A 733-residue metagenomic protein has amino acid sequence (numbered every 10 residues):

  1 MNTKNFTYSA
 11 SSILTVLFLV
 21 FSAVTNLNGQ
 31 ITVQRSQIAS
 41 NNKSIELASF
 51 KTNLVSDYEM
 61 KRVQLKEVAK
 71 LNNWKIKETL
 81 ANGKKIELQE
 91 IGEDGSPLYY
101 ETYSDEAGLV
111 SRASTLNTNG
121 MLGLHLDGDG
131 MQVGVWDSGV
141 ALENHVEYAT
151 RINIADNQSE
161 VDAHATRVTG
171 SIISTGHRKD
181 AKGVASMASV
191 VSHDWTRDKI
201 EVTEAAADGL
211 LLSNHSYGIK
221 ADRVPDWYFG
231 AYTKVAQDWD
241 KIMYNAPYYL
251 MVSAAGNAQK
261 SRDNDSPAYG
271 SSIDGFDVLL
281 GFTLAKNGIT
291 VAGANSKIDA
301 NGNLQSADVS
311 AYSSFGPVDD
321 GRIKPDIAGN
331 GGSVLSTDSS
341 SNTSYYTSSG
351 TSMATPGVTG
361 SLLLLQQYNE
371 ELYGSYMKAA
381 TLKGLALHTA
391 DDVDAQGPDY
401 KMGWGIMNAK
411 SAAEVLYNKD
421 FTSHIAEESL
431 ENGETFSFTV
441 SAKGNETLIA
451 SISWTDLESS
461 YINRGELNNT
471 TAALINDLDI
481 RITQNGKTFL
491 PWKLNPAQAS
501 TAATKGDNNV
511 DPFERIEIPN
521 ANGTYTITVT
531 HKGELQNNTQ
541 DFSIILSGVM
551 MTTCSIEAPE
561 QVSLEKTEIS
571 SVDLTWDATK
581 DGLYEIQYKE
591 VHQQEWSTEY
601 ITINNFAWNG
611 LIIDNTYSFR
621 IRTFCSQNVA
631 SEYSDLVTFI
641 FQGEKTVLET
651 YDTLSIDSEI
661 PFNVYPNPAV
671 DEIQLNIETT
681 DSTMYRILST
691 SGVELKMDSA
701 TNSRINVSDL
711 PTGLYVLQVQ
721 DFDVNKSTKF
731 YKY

Functional and structural regions predicted by a protein language model:
Q30-Q34, S104-S213, D222, W227 (+7 more regions): Subtilisin-like serine protease catalytic core
Q34-V135, N153-V161, D198, V235 (+3 more regions): N-terminal domain-start motif of subtilase-like serine proteases
W136-A149, A294-P356: Catalytic-core environment of secreted peptidases
A328-Q396: Hydrolase catalytic cores
G357, T381-K383, F436, N468-L474 (+3 more regions): C-terminal edge strands of extracellular/lumenal beta-sandwich accessory domains
Q367-N445, T539-Q540: C-terminal subdomain of the subtilisin-like protease fold in secreted/lumenal serine endopeptidases
C554-K580, I613, N628-T646: Pro/Thr/Ser/Gly-rich low-complexity, intrinsically disordered linker/stalk tracts
Y584-Y588, H592, W596, I612 (+4 more regions): C-terminal outer-membrane/trafficking sorting elements
